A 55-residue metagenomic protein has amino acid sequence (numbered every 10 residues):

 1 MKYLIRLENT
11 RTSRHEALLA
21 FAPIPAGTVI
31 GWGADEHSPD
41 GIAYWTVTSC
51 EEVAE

Functional and structural regions predicted by a protein language model:
Y3-N9: A short beta-strand micro-motif
R11-E16, S38-I42: Short, surface-exposed beta-strand/loop "edge" segments at domain boundaries and coil↔beta transitions
R11-S13, V29, V47-S49: N-terminal compositionally biased, intrinsically disordered segments and leader/signal-like regions
H15-D35: Short, flexible N-terminal segments of the mature chain
W32-E55: Short, mixed-charge low-complexity intrinsically disordered segments
